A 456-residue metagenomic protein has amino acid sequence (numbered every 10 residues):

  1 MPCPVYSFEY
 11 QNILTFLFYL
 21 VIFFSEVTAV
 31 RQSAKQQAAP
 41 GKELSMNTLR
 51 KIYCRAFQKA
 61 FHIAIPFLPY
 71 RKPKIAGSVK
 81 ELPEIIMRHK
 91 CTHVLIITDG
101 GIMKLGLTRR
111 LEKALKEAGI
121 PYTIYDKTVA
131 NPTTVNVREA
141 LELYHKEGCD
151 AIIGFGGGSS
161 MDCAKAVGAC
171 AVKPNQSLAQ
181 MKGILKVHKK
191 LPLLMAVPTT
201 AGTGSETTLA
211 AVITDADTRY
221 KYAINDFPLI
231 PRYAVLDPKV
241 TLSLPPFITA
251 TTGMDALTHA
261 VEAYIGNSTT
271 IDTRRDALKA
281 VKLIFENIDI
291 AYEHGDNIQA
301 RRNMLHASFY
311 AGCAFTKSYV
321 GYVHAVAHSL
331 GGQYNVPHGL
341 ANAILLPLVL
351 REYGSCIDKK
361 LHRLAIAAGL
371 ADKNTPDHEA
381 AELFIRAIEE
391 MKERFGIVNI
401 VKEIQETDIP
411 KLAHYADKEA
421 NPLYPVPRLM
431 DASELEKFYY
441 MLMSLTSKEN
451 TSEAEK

Functional and structural regions predicted by a protein language model:
V27-Q36, P40-I124, L445, E453-K456: An N-terminal, well-structured beta->alpha segment
R31-K35, G41, S45-Y53, A371-K456: C-terminal charged capping/lid subdomain of soluble metabolic enzymes
L95, M103-N175, I290-R301: N-terminal small/polar loop signature for handling phosphorylated ligands or for N-terminal nucleophile
K113, A210-S318: Carboxylate- and glycine-rich phosphate/diphosphate-binding segment that chelates Mg2+/Mn2+
V135-K239: Glycine/threonine-rich beta-strand-loop-alpha-helix active-site module that forms ligand/phosphate-binding
G202, F309-N342, N421-P422: Glycine-rich phosphate/pyrophosphate-binding beta-alpha loops
V336-I400: Active-site pocket-lining segment
